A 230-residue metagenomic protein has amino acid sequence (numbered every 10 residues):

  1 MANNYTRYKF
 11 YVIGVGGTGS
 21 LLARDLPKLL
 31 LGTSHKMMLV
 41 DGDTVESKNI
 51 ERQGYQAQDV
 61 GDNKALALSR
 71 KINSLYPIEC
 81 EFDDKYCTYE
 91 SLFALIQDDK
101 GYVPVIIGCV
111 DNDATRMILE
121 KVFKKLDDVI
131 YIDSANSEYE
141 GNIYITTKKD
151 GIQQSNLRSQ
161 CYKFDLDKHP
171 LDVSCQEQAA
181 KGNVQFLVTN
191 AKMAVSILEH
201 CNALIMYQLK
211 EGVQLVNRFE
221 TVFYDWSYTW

Functional and structural regions predicted by a protein language model:
A2-K9, G16, G101-V105, C109-W230: Glycine-rich phosphate/adenylate-binding loop
T6-L30, M38-E46: Glycine-rich adenosine-cofactor-binding loop
L26-L30, G54, F123, I205: Active-site catalytic pocket residues across diverse enzymes, especially alpha/beta-hydrolases
K36, E79-E81, I130: Conserved beta-strand segments of alpha/beta enzyme cores
K36-P77: Glycine-rich phosphate-binding loop and adjoining beta1-alpha1-beta2 segment of Rossmann-like nucleotide-binding folds
D84-T88: Conserved acidic residues
E90-G101: Short amphipathic alpha-helix with an adjacent loop that forms part of the alpha/beta core around
